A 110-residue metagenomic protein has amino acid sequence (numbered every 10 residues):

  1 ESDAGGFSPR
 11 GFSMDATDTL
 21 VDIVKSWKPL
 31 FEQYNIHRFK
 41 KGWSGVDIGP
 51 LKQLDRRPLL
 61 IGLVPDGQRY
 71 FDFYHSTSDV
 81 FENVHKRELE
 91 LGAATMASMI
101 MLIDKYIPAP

Functional and structural regions predicted by a protein language model:
E1-F73: Metal-dependent peptidase/peptidase-like ectodomains
Y70-P110: His/Asp/Glu-rich mid-to-C-terminal helical/loop segments that flank catalytic regions of hydrolases
